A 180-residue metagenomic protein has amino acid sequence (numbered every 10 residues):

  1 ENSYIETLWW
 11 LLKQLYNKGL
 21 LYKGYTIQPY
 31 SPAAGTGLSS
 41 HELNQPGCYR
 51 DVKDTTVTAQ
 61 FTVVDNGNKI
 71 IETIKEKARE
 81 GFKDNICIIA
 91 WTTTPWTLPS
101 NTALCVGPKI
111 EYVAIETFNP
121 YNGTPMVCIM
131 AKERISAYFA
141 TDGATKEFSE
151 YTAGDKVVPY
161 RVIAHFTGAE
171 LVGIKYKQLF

Functional and structural regions predicted by a protein language model:
N2-F180: NTP-handling and nucleic-acid-processing catalytic cores
